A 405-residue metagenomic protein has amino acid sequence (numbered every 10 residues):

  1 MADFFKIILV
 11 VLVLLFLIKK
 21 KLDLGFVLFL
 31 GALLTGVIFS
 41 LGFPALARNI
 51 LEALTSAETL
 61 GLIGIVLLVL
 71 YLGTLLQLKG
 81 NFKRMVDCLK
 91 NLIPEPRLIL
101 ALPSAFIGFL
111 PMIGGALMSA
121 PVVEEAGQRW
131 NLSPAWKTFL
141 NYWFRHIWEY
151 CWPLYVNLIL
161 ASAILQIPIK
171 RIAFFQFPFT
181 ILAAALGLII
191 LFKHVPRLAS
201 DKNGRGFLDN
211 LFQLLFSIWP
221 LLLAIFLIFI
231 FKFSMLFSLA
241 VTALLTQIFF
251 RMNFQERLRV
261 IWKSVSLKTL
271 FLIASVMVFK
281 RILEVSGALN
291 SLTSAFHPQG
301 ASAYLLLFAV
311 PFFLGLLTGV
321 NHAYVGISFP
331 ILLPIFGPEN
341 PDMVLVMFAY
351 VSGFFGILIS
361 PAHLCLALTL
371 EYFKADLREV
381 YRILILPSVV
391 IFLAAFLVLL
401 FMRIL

Functional and structural regions predicted by a protein language model:
M1, A161-R171, R281, V285 (+3 more regions): Helix-coil boundary and interhelical linker segments in multi-pass alpha-helical membrane proteins
M1-T55, T59-G64, L188-E284, A288-S291 (+1 more regions): Hydrophobic transmembrane alpha-helices of multi-pass small-molecule transporters
V11-F16, L33-V37, A105, H146 (+6 more regions): Alpha-helical transmembrane segments of multipass membrane proteins
F43-Q128, F254-G337: Membrane-embedded alpha-helical segments and adjacent helix-loop junctions characteristic of multi-pass solute
E58-V66, A105, K170-A184, F231-L236 (+2 more regions): Alpha-helical transmembrane segments
E95-R171, N321-V351, F373: Hydrophobic transmembrane alpha-helices that form the pore/transport pathway of multi-pass ion and small-solute
A105-G108, Y142-I147, Q176-I181, G300 (+4 more regions): Transmembrane helix-bundle signature of multi-pass membrane transporters/permeases
R129-F216, C365-M402: Membrane-core helix-loop-helix motifs of multi-pass transport proteins
